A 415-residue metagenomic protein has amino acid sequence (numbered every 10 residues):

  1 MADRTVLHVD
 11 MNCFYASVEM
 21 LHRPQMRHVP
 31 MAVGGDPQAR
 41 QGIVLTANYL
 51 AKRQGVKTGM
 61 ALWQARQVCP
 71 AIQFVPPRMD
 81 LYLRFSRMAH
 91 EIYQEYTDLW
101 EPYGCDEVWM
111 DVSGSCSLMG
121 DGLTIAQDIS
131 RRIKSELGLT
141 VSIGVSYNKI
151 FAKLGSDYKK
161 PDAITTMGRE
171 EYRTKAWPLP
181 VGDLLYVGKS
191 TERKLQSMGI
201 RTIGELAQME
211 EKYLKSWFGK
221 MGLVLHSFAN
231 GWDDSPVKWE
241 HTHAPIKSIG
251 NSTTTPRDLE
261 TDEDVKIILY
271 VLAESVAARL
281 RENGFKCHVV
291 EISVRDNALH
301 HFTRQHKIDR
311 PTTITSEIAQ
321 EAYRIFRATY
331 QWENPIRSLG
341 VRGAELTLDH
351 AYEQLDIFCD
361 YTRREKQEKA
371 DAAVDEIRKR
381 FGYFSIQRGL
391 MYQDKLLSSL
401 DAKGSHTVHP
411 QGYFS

Functional and structural regions predicted by a protein language model:
M1-N230, V237-E240, A278, R364-S415: Gly/Gly-Pro- and Ser/Thr-rich, intrinsically disordered tail segments characteristic of DNA damage-repair and tolerance
H8, D183, T191-I336, F414: DNA-contacting surface of Y-family translesion DNA polymerases
F14, P37-R40, N297-H300, L346-D349: Short, charged/polar surface micro-motifs in flexible loops or helix N-caps
V29, V141, D162, H288-V290 (+2 more regions): Change "...and in nucleic-acid phosphodiester-cleaving endonucleases..." to "...and in nucleic-acid processing enzymes
V108-G114, T303-H306, E353-C359: Short, hydrophobic beta-strand segments
Y147-I150, F228-G231, K286-N297, I336-T347 (+1 more regions): A glycine-rich phosphate-binding loop feature that marks nucleotide/adenosyl-phosphate handling sites
Y323-R380: C-terminal hydrophobic structural anchor segments that stabilize assembly/packing rather than catalytic chemistry
